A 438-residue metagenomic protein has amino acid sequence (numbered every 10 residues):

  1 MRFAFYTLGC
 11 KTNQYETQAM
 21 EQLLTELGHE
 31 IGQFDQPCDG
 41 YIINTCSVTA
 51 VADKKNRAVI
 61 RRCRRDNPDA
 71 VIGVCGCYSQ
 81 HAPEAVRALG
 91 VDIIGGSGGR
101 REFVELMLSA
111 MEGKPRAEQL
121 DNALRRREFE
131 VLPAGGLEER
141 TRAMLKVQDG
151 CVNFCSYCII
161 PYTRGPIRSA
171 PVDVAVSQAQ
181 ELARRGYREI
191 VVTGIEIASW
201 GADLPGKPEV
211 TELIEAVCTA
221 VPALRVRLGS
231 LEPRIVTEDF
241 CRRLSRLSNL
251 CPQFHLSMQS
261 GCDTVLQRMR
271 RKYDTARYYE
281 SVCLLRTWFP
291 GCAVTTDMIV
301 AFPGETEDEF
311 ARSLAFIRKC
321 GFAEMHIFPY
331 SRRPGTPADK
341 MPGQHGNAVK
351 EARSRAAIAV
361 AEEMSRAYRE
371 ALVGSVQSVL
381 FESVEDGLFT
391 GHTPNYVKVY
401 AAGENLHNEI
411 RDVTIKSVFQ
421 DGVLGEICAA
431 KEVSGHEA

Functional and structural regions predicted by a protein language model:
M1-W200, D239, L244, L250 (+7 more regions): Proteins enriched for Cys/Gly/acidic motifs involved in redox and nucleic-acid/cofactor modification
R2, V71, E189, R225-R227 (+5 more regions): Residues at or immediately flanking beta-strands
S47-A52, Y187-A220, L231-D239, L266 (+1 more regions): Conserved glycine-rich "GG(E/T)P / GGGxP" loop and the immediately following alpha-helix in the radical SAM core
F154, C158-G165, V226-R234, S260-R270 (+3 more regions): Conserved strand-turn element in the central/C-terminal portion of the radical SAM core barrel that lines
A175, V192, L228, L256 (+6 more regions): Conserved, mostly hydrophobic/aromatic
R184, T211-R225, T237-T296: Radical SAM/AdoMet-radical enzyme domain recognition
E305, C320-F322: Contiguous mid-protein beta-loop-alpha structural module that forms a pocket-lining wall or clamp of enzyme active
K340-A438: Terminal RNA-binding accessory module
